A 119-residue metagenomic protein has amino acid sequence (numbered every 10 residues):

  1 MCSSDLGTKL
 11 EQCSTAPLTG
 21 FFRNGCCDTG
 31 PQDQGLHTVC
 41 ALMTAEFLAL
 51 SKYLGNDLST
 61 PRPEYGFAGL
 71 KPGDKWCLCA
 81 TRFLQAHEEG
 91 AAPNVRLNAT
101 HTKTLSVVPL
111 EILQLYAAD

Functional and structural regions predicted by a protein language model:
M1-S3: Short, small-residue-biased leader/transition segments that mark boundaries at the very start of proteins
D5-Q34: Active-site microenvironments that recognize anionic phosphate/pyrophosphate groups
L42-D57: Short, basic/aromatic beta-hairpin or loop at an interaction surface
S59-G66: Short alpha-helix capping/helix-loop boundary micro-motifs
F83-S106: Short, compositionally biased
H101-D119: Glycine- and charge-enriched low-complexity intrinsically disordered segments
